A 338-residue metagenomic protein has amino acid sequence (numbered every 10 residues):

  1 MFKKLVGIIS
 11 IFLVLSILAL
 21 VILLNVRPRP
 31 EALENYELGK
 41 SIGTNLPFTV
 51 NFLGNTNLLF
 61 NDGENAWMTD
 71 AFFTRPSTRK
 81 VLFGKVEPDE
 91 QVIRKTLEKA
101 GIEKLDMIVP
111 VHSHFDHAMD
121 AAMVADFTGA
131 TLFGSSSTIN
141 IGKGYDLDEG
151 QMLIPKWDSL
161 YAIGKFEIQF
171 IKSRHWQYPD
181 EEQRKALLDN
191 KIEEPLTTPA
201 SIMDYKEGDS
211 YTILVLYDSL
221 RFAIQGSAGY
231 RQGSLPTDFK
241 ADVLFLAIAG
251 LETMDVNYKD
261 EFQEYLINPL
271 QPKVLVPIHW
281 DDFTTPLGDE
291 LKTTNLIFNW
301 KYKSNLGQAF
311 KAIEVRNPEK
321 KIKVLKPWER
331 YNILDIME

Functional and structural regions predicted by a protein language model:
F2-M68, F72-E87, S201-M203, E329: Zn-dependent metallo-beta-lactamase
G43-F48, D62-W67, L160-Q169, L216-F222 (+1 more regions): Beta-strand-turn-beta hairpins that frame and shape the catalytic cleft of phosphate-ester-processing enzymes
N65-V109, K191, G229-T237: Pre-active-site segment of Zn-dependent metallo-hydrolases
M68-D70, K104-H114, F133-S135, A223-A228 (+3 more regions): Active-site neighborhood of phospho(di)ester-bond hydrolases with catalytic His/Asp-centered motifs
P76, V81, F170-L216, G229-G233 (+1 more regions): Active-site-proximal loop/helix segment associated with metal-binding centers of metalloenzymes
E98-T128, S136-S137: Di-metal (Zn2+ and/or Mg2+/Mn2+) metal-binding site signature of metallo-dependent hydrolases with the MBL/beta-CASP
Y145-L160, E264-E338: Binuclear metal-ion centers of metallo-dependent hydrolases, dominated by the metallo-beta-lactamase
T198-N268: Active-site-proximal loop/helix segments of hydrolase catalytic cores
